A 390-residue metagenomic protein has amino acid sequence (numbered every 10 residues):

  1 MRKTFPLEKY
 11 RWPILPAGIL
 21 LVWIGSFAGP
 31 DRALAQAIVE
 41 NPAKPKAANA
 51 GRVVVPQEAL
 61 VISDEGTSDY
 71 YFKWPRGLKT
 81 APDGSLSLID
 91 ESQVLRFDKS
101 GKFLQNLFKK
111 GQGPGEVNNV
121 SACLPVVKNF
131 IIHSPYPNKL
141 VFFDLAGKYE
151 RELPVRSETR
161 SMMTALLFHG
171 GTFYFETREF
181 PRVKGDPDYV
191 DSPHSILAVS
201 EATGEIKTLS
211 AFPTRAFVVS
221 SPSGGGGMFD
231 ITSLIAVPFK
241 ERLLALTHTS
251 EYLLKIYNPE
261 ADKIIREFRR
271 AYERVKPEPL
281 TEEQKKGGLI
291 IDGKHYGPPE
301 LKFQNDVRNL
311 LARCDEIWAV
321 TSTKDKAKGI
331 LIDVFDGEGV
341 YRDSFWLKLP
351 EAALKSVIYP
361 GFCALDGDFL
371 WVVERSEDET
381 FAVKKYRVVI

Functional and structural regions predicted by a protein language model:
M1-Y10: N-terminal secretory signal peptides that target proteins for export/translocation
R11-L20: Sec-dependent N-terminal signal peptides
W23-I390: Eukaryotic scaffold repeat domains enriched in small/polar residues
